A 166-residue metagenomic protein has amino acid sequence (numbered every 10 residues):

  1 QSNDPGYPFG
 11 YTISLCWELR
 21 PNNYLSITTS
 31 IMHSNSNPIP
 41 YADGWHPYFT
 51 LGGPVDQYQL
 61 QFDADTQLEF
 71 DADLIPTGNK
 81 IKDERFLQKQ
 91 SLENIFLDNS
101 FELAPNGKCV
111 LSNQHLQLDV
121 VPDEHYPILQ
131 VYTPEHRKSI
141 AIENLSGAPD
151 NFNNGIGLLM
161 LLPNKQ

Functional and structural regions predicted by a protein language model:
S2-P40, W45-P47: Acidic, contiguous internal or C-terminal segments within carbohydrate-active enzymes that form a structured patch used
P5, D63-D71, I75-G78, E143-L161: Surface-exposed, gly/pro-biased binding rims or lids
S14-C16, S100, I156-L161: Beta-strand-rich interaction surfaces with strong enrichment in secreted/lumenal proteins
S14-C16, S26-S30, Q59-Q61, K108-V110 (+1 more regions): Beta-strand secondary-structure signal
E18-Y24, L51-D56, T133-R137: A short, structured loop/turn motif at beta-sheet edges
T29, L161-Q166: Short Pro-Gly-centered flexible turn/kink motifs
P38-P40, Y48-D123: Active-site/ligand-binding surface loops and adjacent short beta/alpha elements that line catalytic pockets across
N113-P149: Glycine-rich active-site loops that engage anionic ligands at enzyme catalytic sites
